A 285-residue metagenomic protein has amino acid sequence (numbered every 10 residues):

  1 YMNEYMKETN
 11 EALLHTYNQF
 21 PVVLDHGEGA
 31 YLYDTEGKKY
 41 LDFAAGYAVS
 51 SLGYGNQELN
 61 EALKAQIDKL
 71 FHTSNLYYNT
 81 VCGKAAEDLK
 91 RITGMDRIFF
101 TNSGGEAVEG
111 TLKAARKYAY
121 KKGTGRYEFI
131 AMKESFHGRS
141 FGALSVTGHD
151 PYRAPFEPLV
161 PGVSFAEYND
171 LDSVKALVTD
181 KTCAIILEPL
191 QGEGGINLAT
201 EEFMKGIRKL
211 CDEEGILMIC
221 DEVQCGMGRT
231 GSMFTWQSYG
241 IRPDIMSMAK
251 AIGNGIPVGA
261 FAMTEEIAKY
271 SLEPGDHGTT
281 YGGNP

Functional and structural regions predicted by a protein language model:
Y1-P285: Conserved N-terminal phosphate-binding loop of PLP-dependent enzymes in the Aspartate aminotransferase
